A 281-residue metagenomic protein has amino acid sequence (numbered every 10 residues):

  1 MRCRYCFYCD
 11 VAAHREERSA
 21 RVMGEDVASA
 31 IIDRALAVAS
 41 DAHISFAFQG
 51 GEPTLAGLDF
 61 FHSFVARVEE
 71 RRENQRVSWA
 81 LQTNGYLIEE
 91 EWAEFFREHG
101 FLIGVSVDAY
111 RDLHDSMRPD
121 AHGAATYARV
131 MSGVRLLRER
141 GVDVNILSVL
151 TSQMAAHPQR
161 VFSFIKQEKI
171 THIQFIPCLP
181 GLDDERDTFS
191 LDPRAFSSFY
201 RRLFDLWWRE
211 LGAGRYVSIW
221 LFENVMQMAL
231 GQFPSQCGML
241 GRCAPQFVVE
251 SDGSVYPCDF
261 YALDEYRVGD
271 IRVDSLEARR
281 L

Functional and structural regions predicted by a protein language model:
M1-G24: Canonical Radical SAM [4Fe-4S] cluster-binding loop centered on the CxxxCxxC motif and its immediate flanking residues
M1-R2, E52, C243: Cysteine-centered iron-sulfur cluster-binding motifs in ferredoxin-type domains/subunits of redox enzymes
V11-R15, D112, P180-D183: A short, flexible beta-alpha/helix-coil linker loop
A28-A47, A56-C178: Radical SAM/AdoMet-radical enzyme domain recognition
S116-A128, R135, E139-R242, V248 (+2 more regions): Radical SAM enzyme [4Fe-4S]-AdoMet core and its adjacent flexible, acidic and glycine-rich loops/tails across
F260-L281: Flexible mid-to-C-terminal extensions adjoining Fe-S/redox cofactors in radical SAM and related proteins
